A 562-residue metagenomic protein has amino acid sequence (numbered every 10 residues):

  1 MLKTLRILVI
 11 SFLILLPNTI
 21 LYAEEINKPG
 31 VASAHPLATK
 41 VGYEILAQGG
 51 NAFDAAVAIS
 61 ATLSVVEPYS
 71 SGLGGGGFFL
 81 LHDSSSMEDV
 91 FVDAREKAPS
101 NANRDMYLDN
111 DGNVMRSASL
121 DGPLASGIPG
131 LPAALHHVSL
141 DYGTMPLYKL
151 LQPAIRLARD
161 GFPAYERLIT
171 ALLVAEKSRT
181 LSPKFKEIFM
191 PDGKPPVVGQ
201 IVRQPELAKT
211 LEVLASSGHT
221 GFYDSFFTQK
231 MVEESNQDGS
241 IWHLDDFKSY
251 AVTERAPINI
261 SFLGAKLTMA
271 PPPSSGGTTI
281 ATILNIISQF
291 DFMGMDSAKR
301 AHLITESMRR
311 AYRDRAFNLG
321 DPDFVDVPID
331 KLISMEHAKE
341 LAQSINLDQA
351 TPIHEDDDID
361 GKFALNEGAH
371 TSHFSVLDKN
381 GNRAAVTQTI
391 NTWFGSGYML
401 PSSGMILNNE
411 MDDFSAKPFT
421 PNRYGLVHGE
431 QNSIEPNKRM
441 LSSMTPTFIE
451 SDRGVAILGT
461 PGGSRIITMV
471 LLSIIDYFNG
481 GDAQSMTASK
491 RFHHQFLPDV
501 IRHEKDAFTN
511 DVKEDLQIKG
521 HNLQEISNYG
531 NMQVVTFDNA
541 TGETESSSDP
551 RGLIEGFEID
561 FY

Functional and structural regions predicted by a protein language model:
L8-N18: Bacterial N-terminal signal peptides
E24-K40, E44, A52-D224, T228-P271 (+6 more regions): Noncatalytic scaffold domains of N-terminal-nucleophile
V65-H82, S86-F91, I241-H243, R383-S451 (+1 more regions): Active-site rim segments in enzyme catalytic domains, especially the processed small/beta chain of N-terminal
E254, G368-T371, W393, S442-M444: Short, small/polar residue-rich loop motifs at catalytic or cofactor-binding pockets
G277-F292, I449-A456, G463-T487: M16/insulysin-pitrilysin zinc metalloprotease superfamily fold
F290-T389, S402-S403, P418-F419: Internal maturation/activation junctions in enzymes
K438, V470-L471, N479-S527: Extended C-terminal subregions enriched in glycine
